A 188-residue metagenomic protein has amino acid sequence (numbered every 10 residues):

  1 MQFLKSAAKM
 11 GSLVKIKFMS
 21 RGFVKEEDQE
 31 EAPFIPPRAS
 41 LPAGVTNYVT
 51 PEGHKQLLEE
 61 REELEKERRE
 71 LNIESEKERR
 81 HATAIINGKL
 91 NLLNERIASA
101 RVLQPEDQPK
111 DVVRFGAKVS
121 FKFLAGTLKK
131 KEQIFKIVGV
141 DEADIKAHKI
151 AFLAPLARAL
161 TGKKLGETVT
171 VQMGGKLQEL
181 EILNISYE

Functional and structural regions predicted by a protein language model:
M1-F18: N-terminal amphipathic/basic-hydrophobic helices that include classical n-h-c signal peptides and signal-anchor
L13-R96: Helix-rich terminal scaffold detector
S20, G88-E95, D107-P109, D141-A143 (+1 more regions): N-terminal start-of-chain detector that recognizes signal peptides and the immediate post-cleavage beginning
V45, P109, K146: Glycine-rich, flexible loop/turn motifs
T50, V112-D141, I145-K149, L153-Y187: FKBP-type peptidyl-prolyl cis-trans isomerase
E65-R68, R101, K164: Conserved NTP-handling cores and scaffolds of large molecular machines
E76-A84, I97-A100, K129-E132, E142-I145 (+1 more regions): A broad, low-specificity signal for short, low-complexity segments enriched in glycine/proline and polar/charged
K89-K122: Coiled-coil termination/hinge junctions
